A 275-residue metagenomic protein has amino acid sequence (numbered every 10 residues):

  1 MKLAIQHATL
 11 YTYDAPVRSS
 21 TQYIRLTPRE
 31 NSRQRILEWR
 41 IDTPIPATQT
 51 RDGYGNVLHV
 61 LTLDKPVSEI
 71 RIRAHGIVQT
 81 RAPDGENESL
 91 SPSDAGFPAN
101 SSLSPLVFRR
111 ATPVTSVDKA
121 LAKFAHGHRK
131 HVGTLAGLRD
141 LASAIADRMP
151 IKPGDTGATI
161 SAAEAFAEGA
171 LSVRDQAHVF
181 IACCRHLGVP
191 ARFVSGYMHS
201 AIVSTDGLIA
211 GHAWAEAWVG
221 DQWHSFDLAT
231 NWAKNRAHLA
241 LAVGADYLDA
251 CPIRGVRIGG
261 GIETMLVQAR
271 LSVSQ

Functional and structural regions predicted by a protein language model:
M1-A95: Intrinsically disordered, low-complexity N-terminal segments that are enriched in acidic
Y11, A15, I24, Q34 (+11 more regions): Flexible, active-site-adjacent loop/turn segments at secondary-structure boundaries
D14, R18, R25, G55 (+10 more regions): Generic, ordered loop/turn and secondary-structure boundary motif
R18, Q22, N31, S68 (+7 more regions): Short capping/connector residues at structural and topological boundaries
S20, S143, D175-E263: Hydrophobic/aromatic-rich core segments of domains that either
R25-T27, D42-P44, H75, E216 (+3 more regions): Residues in well-ordered beta-strands of folded domains
A47-T50, G96-F97, A233-L241: Short, surface-exposed linear segments at secondary-structure transitions and domain or protein termini
S93-L171, V179-I181, Y247, I258-Q275: Secondary-structure boundary elements
